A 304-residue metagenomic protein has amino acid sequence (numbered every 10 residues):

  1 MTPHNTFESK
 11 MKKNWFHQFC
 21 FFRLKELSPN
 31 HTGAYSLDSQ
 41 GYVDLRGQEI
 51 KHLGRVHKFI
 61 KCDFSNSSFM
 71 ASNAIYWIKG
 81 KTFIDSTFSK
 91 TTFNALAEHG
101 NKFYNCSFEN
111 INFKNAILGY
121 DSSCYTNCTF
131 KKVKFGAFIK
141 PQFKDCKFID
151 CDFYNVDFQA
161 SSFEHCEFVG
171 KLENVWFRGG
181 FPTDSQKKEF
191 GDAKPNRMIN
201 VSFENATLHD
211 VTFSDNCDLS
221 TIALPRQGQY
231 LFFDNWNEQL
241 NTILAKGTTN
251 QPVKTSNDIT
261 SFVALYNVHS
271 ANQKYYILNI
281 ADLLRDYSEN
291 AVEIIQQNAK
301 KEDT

Functional and structural regions predicted by a protein language model:
M1-D38, W236-T304: N-terminal capping/linker segments that flank leucine-rich repeat
N5-Q239: Tandem repeat scaffolds
